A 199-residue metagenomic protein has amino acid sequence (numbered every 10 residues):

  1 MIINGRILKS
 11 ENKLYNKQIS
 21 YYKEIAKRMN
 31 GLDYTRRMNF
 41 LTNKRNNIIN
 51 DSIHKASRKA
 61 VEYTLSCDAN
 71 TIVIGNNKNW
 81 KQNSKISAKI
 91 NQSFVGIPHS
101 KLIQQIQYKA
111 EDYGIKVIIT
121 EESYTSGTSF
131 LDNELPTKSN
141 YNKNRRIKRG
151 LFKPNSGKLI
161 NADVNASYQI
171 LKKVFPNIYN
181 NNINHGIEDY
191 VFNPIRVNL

Functional and structural regions predicted by a protein language model:
M1-L199: Positively charged, helix-rich recognition surfaces that bind polyanionic ligands
